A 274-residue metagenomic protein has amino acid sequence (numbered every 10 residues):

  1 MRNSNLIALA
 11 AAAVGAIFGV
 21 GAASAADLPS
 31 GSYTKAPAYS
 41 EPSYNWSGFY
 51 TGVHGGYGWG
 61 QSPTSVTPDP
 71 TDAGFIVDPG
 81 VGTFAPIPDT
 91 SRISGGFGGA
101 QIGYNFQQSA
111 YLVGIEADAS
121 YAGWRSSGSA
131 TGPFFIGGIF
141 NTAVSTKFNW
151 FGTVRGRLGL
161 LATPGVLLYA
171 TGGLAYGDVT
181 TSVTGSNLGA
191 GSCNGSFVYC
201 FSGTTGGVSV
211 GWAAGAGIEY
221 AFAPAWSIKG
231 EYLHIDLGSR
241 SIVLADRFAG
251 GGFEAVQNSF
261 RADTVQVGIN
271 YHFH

Functional and structural regions predicted by a protein language model:
R2-H274: Gram-negative outer-membrane beta-barrel domains
